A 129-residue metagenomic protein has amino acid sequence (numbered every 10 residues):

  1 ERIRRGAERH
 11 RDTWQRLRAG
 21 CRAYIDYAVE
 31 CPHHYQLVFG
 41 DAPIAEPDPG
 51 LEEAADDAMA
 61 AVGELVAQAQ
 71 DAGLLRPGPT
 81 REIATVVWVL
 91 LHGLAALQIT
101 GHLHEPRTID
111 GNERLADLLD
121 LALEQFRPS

Functional and structural regions predicted by a protein language model:
R2-H33, P47, A55, I83-V87: Hydrophobic alpha-helical connector segments
I3-H10, F39-A42, Q98-H102: Secondary-structure edge/capping motif, primarily at the C-terminal ends of alpha-helices and the immediately following
R5-R11, D71-P77, P128-S129: Surface-exposed helix-capping loop/turn segments at secondary-structure junctions
R11-Q15, P49, E53, G78 (+2 more regions): Residues at secondary-structure transition points
R18, R22, E52, D56-A67 (+4 more regions): Conserved terminal C-lobe alpha helix of the protein kinase catalytic domain
A19, D26-E64, D71, E105-T108: Short secondary-structure transition hinges
D56-A60, E64-A72, A96, T100-S129: C-terminal peripheral helix-coil segments that are non-catalytic and often amphipathic
